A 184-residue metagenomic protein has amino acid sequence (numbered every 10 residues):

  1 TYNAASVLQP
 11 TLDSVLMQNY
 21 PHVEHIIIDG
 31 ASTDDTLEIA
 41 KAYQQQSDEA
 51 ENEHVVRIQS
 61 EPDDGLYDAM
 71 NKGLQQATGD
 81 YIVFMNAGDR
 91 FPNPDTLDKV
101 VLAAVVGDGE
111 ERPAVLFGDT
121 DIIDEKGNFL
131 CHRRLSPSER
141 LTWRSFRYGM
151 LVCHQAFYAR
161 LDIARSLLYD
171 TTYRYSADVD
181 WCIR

Functional and structural regions predicted by a protein language model:
T1-R184: Nucleotide-sugar donor-binding/catalytic module of glycosyltransferases that assemble extracellular/cell-envelope
